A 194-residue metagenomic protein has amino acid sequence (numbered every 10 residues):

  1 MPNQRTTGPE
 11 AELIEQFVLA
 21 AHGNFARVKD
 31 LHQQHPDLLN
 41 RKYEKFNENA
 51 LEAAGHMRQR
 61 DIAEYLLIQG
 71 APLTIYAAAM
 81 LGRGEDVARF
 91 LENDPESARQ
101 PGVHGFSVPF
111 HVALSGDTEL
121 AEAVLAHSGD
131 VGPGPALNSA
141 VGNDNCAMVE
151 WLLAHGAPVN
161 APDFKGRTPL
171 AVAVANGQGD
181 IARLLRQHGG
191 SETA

Functional and structural regions predicted by a protein language model:
P2-P9, L66-G70: TPR-adjacent "capping" and linker segments in tetratricopeptide-repeat scaffold/adaptor proteins
R5-E44, G82-Q100: N-terminal segments that cap or nucleate solenoid repeat domains
G8-V18, N40-A53, P72-A79, Q100-H111 (+2 more regions): Ankyrin-repeat boundary/"N-cap" motif
L19-N24, E52-Q59, A77-R83, H111-D117 (+2 more regions): Ankyrin repeat A-helix N-terminal signature
R27, D61-I62, D86, E119-L120 (+2 more regions): Conserved ankyrin/ankyrin-like repeat signature
H32-L38, E64-A71, L91-S97, E122-D130 (+2 more regions): Ankyrin repeat domain, specifically the short helix-to-loop turn at the C-terminus of the second helix of each repeat
L51-R58, L67, K165-A194: Leucine-rich solenoid repeat scaffolds
E64-G84: A generic tandem-repeat structural signature
